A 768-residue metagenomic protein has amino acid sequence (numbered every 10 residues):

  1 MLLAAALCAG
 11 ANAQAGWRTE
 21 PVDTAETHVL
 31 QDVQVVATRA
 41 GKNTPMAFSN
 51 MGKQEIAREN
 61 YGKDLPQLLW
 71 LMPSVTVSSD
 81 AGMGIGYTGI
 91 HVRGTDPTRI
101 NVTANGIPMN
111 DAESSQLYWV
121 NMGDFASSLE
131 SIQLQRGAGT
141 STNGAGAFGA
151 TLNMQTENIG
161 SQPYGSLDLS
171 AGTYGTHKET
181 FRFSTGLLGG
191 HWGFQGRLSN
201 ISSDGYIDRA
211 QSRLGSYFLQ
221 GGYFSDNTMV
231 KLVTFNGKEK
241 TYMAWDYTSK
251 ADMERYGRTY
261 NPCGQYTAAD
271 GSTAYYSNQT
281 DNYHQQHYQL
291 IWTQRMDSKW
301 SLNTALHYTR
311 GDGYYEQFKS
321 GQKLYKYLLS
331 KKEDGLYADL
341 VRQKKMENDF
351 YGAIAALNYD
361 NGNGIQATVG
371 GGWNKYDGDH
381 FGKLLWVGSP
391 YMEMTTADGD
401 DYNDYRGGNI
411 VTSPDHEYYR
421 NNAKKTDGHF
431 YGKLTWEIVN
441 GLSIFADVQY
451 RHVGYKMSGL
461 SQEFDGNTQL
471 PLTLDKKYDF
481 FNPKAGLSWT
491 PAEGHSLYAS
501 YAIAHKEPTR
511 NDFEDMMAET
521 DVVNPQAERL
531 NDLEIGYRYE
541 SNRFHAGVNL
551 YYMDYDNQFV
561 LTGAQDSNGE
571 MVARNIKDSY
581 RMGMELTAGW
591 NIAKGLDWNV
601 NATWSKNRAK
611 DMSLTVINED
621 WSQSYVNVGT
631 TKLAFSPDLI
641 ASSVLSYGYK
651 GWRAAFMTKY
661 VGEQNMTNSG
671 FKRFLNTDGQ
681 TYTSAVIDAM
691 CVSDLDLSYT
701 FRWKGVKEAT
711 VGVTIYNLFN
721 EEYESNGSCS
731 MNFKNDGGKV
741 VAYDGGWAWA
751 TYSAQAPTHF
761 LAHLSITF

Functional and structural regions predicted by a protein language model:
A15-R58, P97, H545: Short, acidic, small-residue-rich periplasmic hinge/interaction motif at the N-terminus of Gram-negative outer-membrane
L65-L68, T88-H91, T103, W119-D124 (+3 more regions): N-terminal periplasmic accessory domains that precede and gate Gram-negative outer-membrane beta-barrel machines
P66-P108, E130: Extracytoplasmic beta-strand/coil segments of soluble accessory domains associated with Gram-negative outer-membrane
P108-R136, Q155, D252: Short acidic/polar hinge/loop motifs at secondary-structure boundaries that mediate gating or recognition
Y164-S166, A171-S202, I207-A244, T280-Y283 (+3 more regions): Transmembrane beta-barrel wall of Gram-negative outer-membrane proteins
R295, K299-H307, T490, S496-A502 (+3 more regions): Membrane-embedded beta-barrel scaffold of Gram-negative outer-membrane proteins
N440, Y552-D554, V572-K672, S765: Gram-negative outer-membrane beta-barrel transporters
K659-K672, Y699-F768: C-terminal beta-signal and adjacent terminal beta-strands/loops of Gram-negative outer-membrane beta-barrel proteins
